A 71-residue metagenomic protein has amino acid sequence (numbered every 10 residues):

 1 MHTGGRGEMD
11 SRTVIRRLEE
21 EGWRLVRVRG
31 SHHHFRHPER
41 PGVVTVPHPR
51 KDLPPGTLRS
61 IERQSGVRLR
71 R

Functional and structural regions predicted by a protein language model:
H2-G22: Polyanion-binding surface elements
H2-G5, V28, R40, P54: Intrinsically disordered, low-complexity segments enriched in small/polar residues
G5-E8, S31, V43, T57: Intrinsically disordered, low-complexity regions
R12, E20-E21, P38-R71: C-terminal structural segments of small proteins and small subunits
L25-H37, V43: Major-groove DNA-recognition helix of helix-turn-helix-type DNA-binding domains
